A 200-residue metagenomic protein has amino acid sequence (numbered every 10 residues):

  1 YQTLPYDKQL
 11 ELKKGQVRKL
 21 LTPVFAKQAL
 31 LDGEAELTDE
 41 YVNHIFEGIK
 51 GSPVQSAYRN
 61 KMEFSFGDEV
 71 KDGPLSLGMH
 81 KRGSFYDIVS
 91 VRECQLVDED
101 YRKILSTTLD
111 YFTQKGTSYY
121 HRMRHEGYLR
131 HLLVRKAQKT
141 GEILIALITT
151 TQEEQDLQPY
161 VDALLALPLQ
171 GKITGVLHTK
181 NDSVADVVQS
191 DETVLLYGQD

Functional and structural regions predicted by a protein language model:
Y1-D200: Accessory RNA-recognition modules of RNA-modification enzymes
